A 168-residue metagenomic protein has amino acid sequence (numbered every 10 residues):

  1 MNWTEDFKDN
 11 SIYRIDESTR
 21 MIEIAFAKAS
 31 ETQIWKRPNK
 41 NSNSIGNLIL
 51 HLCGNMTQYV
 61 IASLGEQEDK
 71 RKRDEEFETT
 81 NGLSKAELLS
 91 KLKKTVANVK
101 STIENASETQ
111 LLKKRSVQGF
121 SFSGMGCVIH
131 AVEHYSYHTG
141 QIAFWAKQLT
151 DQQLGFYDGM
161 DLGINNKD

Functional and structural regions predicted by a protein language model:
M1-R14: Extreme N-terminal tail/first-helix region
D9-N10, D69-E87: Short acidic-aromatic linear motifs embedded in glycine-rich loops, typified by GG[WY][YF]DAGD(H) and related
I12-D16, E23, Q33-E75, V117-D168: Short, contiguous alpha-helical
I15, T19, F26, L92 (+1 more regions): Hydrophobic alpha-helical core bundles mediating ligand binding, dimerization, or RNAP-core interactions
K28, H51-G54, K94: Residues within well-ordered alpha-helical secondary structure of globular protein domains
K28-W35, T102-L112, K147-Q153: Surface-exposed helix-capping loop/turn segments at secondary-structure junctions
T80-R115, M125-Y135: Acidic/histidine-rich alpha-helical segments that form the ligand environment of transition-metal centers
